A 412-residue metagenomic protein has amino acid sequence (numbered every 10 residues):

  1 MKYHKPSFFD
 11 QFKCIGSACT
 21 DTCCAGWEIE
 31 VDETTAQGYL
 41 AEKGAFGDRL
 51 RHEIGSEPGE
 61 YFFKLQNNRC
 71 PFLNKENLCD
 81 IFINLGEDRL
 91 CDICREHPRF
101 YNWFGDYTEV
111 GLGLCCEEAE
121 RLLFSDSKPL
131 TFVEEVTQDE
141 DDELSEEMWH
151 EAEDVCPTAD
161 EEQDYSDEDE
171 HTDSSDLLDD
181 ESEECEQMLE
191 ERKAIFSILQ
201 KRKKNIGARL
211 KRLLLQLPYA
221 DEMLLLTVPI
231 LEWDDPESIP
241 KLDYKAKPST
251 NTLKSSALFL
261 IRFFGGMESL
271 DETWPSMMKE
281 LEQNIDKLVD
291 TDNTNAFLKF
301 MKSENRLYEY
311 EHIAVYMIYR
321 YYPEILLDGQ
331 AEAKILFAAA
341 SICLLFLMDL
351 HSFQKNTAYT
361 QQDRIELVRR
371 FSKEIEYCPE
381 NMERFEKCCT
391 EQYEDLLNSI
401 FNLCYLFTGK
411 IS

Functional and structural regions predicted by a protein language model:
M1-C91, R95-Q138: N-terminal cysteine/histidine-rich coordination modules
M1-G16, D179-E183, E190, A257-M278: Short, charged N-terminal helix-start/capping segments
C24-V31, I198-K203, F353-Y359: Short, exposed beta-strand "edge-strand" segments with a Pro/Gly-rich flavor and a Y/T-containing core
E33-Q37, G44, L189, K193 (+3 more regions): Generic alpha-helical secondary structure signal
Y39, R49, E191-R192, Q216 (+1 more regions): Charged, low-complexity, helix-prone segments enriched in Lys/Glu/Asp/Gln
L85-L215: Internal, well-ordered alpha/beta segment that forms a basic, Gly-enriched binding/recognition surface
K203-S412: Hydrophobic, aromatic-lined core segments that form the binding pocket/scaffold for planar heteroaromatic ligands
